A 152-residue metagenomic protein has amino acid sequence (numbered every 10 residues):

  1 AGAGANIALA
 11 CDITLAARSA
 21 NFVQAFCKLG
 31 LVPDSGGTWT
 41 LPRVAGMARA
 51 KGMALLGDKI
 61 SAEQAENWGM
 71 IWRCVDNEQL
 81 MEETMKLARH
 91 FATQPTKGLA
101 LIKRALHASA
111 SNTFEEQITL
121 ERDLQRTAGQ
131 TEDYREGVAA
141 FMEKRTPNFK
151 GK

Functional and structural regions predicted by a protein language model:
A1-L99, Q130-T131, E136-A139, R145: Crotonase-fold acyl-CoA enzyme core
K28, S61, A110-E115, R122-R126: Localized chelating/binding microdomains that coordinate divalent metal ions or stabilize phosphate-bearing
G30, E121, F149-G151: A generic membrane alpha-helix/interface feature
M53-L56, A105-S109, L124-G129: Helix-loop "lid/cap" segments that line or gate small-molecule binding pockets
A88, L106, I118-E121, Q125 (+1 more regions): Hydrophobic alpha-helical core bundles mediating ligand binding, dimerization, or RNAP-core interactions
P95, F114-Q117: Residue-level recognition of alpha-helical structural elements
A110, T146-K152: Short C-terminal tail/terminal secondary-structure segment of NAD(P)H-dependent dehydrogenase/reductase domains
